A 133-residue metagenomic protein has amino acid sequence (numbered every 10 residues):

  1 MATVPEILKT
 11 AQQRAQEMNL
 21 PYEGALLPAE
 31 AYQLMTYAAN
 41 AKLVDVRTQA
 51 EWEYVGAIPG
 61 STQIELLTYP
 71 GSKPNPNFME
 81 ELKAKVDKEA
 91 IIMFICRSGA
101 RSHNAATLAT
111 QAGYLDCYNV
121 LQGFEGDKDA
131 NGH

Functional and structural regions predicted by a protein language model:
M1-N40, Q49-I91, S102-H133: Rhodanese-like catalytic fold shared by cysteine-dependent sulfurtransferases and DSP/PTP-type phosphatases
L43-D45: Structural scaffold elements adjacent to functional motifs in cytosolic proteins
F94-I95: Short, surface-exposed ligand- or partner-binding patches at beta-edge/loop junctions that are enriched in aromatics
